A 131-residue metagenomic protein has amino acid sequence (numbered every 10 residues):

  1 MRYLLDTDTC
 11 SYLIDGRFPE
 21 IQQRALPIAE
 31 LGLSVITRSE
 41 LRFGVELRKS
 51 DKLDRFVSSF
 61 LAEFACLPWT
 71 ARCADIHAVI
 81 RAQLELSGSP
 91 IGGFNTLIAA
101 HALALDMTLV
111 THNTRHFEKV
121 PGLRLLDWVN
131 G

Functional and structural regions predicted by a protein language model:
M1, A99, L103-G131: Acidic, PIN/NYN-like endoribonuclease modules and their adjacent C-terminal/linker elements
M1-L33, F43-S59, G131: Short, well-structured N-terminal submotif of metal-dependent ribonuclease cores
D6-T7, L41, H77, A102 (+1 more regions): Generic structural signal for small/hydrophobic residues in well-ordered secondary structure, especially within
C10-S11, S39-R42, E118, L126: Nucleotide phosphate-binding site architecture
A65-H112: Active-site neighborhoods of divalent-metal-dependent phosphate/nucleic-acid chemistry enzymes
